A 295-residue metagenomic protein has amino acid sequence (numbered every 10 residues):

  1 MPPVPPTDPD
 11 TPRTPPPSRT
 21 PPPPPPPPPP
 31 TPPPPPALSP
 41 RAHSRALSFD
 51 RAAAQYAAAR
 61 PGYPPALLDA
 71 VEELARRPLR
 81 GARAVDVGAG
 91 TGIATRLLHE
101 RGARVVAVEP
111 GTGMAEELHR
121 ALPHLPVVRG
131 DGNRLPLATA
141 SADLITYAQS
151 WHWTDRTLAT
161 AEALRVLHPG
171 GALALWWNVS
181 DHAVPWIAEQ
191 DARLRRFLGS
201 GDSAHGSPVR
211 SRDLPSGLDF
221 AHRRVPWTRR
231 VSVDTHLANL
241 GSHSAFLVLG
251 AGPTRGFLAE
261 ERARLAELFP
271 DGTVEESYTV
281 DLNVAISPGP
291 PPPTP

Functional and structural regions predicted by a protein language model:
P2-D8, P12, P35-R80: Conserved class I S-adenosyl-L-methionine
P3, P208-P295: Conserved Class I S-adenosyl-L-methionine
P17-P34: Long, low-complexity Q/N-rich tracts
R83-V85, T91-R134: Class I SAM-dependent methyltransferase SAM/SAH-binding core
N133-I145: A short acidic, Gly/Pro-enriched loop at the edge of an enzyme's catalytic core that lines a small-molecule cofactor
Y147-A148, R156: A short beta-strand submotif of the Rossmann-like class I SAM-dependent methyltransferase core that lines
T154-A163: A short, conserved alpha-helix within the catalytic core of class I
L164-V231: Conserved catalytic/acceptor-binding region of the Class I
